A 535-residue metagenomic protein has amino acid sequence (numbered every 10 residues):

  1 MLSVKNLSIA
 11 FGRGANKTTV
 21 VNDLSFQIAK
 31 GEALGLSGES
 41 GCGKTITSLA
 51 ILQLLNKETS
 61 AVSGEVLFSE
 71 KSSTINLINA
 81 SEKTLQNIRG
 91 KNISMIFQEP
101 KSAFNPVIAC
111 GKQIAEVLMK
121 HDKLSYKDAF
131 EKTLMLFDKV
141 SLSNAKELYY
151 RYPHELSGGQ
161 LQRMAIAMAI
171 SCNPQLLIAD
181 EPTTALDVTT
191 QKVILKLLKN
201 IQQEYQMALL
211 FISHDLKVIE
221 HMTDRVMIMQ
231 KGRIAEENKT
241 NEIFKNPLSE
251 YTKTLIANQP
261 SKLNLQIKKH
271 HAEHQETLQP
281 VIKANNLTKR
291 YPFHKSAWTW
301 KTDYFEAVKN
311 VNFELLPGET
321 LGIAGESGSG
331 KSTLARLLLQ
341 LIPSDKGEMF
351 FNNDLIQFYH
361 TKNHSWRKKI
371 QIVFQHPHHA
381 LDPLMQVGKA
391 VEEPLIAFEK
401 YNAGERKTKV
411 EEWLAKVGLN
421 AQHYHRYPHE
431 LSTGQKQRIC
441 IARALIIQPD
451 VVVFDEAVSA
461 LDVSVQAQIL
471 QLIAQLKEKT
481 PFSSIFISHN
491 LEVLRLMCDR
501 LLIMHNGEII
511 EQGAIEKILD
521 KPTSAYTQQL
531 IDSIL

Functional and structural regions predicted by a protein language model:
A61-I75, G347-F358, W366: Conserved ABC transporter NBD signature motif
S73-S94, K120, E242-P247, A297-T302 (+3 more regions): ABC ATPase NBD coupling module
G90, H154, C172, I447: Conserved signature/switch motifs of ABC ATPase nucleotide-binding domains
D128-E147, E405-Q422: Conserved ABC ATPase "signature" region
R151-L156, Q160, Y427-L431, Q435: Conserved ABC ATPase signature
I219-H221, L494-L496: A short, surface-exposed alpha-helical micro-motif characterized by mixed small hydrophobic and charged/polar residues
I234-N238, N246, I509-G513: ABC ATPase "signature
